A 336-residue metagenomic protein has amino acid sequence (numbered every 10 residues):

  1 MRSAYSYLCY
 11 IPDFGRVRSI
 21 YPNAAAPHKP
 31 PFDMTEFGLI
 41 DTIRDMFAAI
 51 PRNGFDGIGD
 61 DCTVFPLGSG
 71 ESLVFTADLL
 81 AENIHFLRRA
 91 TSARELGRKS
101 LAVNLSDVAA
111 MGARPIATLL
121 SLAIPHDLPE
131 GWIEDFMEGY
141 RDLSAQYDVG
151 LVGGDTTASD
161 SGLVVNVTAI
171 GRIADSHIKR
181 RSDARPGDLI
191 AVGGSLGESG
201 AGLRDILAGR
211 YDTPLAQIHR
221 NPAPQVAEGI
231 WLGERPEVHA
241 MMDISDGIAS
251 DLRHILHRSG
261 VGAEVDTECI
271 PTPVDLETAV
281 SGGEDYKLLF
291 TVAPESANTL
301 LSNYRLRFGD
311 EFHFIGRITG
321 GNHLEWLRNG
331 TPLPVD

Functional and structural regions predicted by a protein language model:
A4, D13, V17, A24-A26: Acidic, Ala/Val/Gly-enriched low-complexity intrinsically disordered segments
Y10, I20, H28-G38, T42-A48 (+6 more regions): Glycine-/charge-enriched secondary-structure boundary and capping motifs
H28-A109: N-terminal glycine-rich phosphate/pyrophosphate-binding loops that anchor nucleotide-derived ligands and cofactors
L67, L80, P115-R204, R317: Glycine-rich anion-binding loops of enzyme active sites
R94-A117, E138-Q146, W231, S250-I255: Small-aliphatic-rich amphipathic alpha-helix that forms the alpha element of a beta-alpha
R114, R185-P186, A227, S281: Residue-level recognition of short, solvent-exposed, well-ordered loop/turn junctions that link secondary-structure
I190-G194, N221-I248: Internal active-site segments that recognize and position negatively charged phosphoryl groups and nucleotide moieties
A201-I218: Short, compositionally biased
